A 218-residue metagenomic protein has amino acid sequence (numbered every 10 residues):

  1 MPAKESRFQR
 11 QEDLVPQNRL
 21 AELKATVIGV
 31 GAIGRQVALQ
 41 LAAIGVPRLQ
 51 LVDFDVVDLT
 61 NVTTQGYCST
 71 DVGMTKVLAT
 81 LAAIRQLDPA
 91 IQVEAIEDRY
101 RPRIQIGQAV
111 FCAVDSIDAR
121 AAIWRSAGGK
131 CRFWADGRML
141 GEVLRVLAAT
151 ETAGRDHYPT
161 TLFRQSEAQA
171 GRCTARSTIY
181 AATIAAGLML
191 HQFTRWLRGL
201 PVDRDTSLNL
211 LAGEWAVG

Functional and structural regions predicted by a protein language model:
M1-G218: Adenine nucleotide-associated cytosolic modules
